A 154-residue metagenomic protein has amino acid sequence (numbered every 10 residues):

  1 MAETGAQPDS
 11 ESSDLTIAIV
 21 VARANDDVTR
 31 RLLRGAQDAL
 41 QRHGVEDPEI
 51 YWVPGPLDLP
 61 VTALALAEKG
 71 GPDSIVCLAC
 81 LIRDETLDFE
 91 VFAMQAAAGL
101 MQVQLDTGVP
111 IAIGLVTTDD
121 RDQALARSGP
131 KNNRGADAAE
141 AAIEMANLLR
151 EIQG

Functional and structural regions predicted by a protein language model:
Q7-G55: Glycine-rich phosphate/diphosphate-binding loop of Rossmann-like nucleotide-binding domains
R23-A24, A79-L81, V116-D120: Short, ordered loop/turn segments at secondary-structure junctions
D26, D38-V45, L64-E68, M101-D106 (+1 more regions): Generic secondary-structure signature for well-ordered alpha-helical cores
R30-L32, P60-L64, T86-E90, Q123-R127: Short, well-ordered secondary-structure micro-motifs
I50, D73-L78, P110-V116: Short beta-strand segments at enzyme active-site cores
V53-K69, V116, D120-R121: Glycine-rich oxoanion-binding loops at beta->alpha junctions
T62-G99: Glycine-rich phosphate-binding loop
F89-E90, M94-G154: C-terminal binding/interaction regions
